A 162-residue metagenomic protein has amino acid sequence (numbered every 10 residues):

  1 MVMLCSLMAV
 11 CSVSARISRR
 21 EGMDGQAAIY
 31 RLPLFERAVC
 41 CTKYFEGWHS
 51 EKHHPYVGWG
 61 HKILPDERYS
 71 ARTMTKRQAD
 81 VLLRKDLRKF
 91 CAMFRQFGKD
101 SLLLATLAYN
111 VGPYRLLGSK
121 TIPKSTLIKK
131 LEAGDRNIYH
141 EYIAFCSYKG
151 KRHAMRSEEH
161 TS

Functional and structural regions predicted by a protein language model:
M1-C11: Hydrophobic membrane-insertion alpha-helices, especially the h-region of bacterial N-terminal signal peptides
S12-H49, H61-R68, M74-M93, R115-E158 (+1 more regions): Long, amphipathic alpha-helical surface segments
S50-H53, F94-L103, E141: Surface-exposed patches in mature extracellular/periplasmic domains of secreted proteins
H54-Y56, H61: Early exported N-terminus immediately downstream of N-terminal targeting peptides
L102-R115: Short N-proximal segments of mature Sec-exported proteins
